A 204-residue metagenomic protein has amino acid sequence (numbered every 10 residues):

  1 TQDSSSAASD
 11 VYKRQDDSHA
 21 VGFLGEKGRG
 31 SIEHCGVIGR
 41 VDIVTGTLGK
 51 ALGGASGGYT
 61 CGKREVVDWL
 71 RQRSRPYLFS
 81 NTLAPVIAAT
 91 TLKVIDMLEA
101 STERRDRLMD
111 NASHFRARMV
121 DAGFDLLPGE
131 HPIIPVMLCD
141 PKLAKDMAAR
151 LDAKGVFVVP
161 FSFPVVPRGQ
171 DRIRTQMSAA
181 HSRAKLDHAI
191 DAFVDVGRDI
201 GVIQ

Functional and structural regions predicted by a protein language model:
T1-A8, Y12: Single conserved hydrophobic/aromatic residue that forms the stacking wall/gate of nucleotide- or nucleobase-binding
K13-H34: Conserved PLP phosphate-binding loop immediately N-terminal to the Schiff-base lysine helix in PLP-dependent enzymes
S18-A20, R64, A84, F163-V165: Short, ordered loop/turn segments at secondary-structure junctions
K27, E33-W69: Active-site PLP attachment segment
L52-M119, F124-L127: PLP-dependent aminotransferase class I/II
S101, D106-F115, V120-G155, V165 (+2 more regions): Conserved PLP-binding catalytic core of the aspartate aminotransferase-like
A153-F157, V165-Q204: PLP-dependent enzyme catalytic core of the Aspartate aminotransferase-like
